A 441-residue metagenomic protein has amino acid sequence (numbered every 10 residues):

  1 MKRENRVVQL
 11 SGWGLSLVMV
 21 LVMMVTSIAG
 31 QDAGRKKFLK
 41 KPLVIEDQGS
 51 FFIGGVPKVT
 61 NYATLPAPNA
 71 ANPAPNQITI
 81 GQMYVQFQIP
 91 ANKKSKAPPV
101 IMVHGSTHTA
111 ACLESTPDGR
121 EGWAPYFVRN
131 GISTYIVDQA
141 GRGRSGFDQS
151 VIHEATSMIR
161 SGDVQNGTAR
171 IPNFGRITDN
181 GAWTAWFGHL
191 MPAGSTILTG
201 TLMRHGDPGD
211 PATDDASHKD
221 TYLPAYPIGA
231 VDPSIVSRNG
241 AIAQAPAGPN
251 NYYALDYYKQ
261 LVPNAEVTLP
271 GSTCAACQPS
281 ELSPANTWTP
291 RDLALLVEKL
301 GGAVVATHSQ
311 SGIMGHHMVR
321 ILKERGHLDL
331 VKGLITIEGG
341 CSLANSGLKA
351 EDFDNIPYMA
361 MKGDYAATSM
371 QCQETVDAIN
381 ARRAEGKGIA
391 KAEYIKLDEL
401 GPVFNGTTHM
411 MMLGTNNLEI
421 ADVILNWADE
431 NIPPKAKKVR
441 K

Functional and structural regions predicted by a protein language model:
G14-T26: Bacterial N-terminal signal peptides
G34-K94: N-terminal cap/lid segment of alpha/beta-hydrolase-fold proteins
K93-S95, V100-D138, R142-R144, D148-H153 (+4 more regions): Short, surface-exposed "cap/lid" segments of acyl-processing enzymes
T287-A303: Conserved acidic catalytic loop of the alpha/beta-hydrolase fold
V305-A306, L334: Conserved alpha/beta-hydrolase fold motif
A306-G315: Gly/Ala-rich beta-loop-alpha elbow adjacent to hydrolase catalytic centers
T336-L397: The feature captures the conserved acid-bearing segment of alpha/beta-hydrolase catalytic domains
T407-K441: Catalytic active-site module of serine/aspartate enzymes centered on a nucleophile-bearing elbow/loop
